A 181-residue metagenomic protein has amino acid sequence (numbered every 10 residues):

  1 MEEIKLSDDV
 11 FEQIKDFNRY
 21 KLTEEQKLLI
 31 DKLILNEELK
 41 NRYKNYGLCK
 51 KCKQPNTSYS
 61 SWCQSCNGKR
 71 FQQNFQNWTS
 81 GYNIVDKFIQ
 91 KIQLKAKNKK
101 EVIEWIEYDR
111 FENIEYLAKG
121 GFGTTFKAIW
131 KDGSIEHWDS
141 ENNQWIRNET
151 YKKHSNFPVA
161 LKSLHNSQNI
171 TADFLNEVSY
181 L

Functional and structural regions predicted by a protein language model:
M1-L181: Intrinsically disordered, low-complexity regulatory segments of kinases
